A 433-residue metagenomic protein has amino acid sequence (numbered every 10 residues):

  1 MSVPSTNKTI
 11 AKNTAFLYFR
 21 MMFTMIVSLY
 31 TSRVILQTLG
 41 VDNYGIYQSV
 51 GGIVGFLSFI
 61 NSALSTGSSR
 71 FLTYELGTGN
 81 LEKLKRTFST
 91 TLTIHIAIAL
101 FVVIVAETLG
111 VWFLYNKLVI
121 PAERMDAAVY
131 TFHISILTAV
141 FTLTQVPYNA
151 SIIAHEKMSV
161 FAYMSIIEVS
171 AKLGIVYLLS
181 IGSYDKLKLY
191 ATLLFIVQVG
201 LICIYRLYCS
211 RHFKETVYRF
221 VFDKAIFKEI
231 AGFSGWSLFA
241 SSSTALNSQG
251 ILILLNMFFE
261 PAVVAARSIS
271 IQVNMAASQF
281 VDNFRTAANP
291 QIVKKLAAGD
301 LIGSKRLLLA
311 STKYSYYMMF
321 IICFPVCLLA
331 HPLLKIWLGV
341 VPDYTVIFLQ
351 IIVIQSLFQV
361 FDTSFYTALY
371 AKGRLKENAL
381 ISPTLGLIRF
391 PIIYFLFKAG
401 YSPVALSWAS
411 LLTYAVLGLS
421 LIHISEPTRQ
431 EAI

Functional and structural regions predicted by a protein language model:
M1-I10, L187-L193, Y205-S248, Q291 (+3 more regions): Interhelical loop/hinge segments that connect adjacent transmembrane helices in multipass membrane
P4, W112-I134, C327-L357, V404: Interfacial segments at transmembrane-helix termini and the short loops linking adjacent helices
T9-Y74, V103, E107, K172-L173 (+1 more regions): Signature of the first transmembrane helix
I35-F56, T87, L187-T192, I226-F233 (+4 more regions): Interfacial/gating helices of multi-pass transporter permease domains
L36-T38, D42-N43, E156-S159, S170-C203 (+2 more regions): Membrane-interface helix-loop junctions in multi-pass transport and translocation proteins
G45-N61, T90-I94, L193, G200 (+5 more regions): Alpha-helical transmembrane segments of polytopic membrane transporters and translocases
S62-T78, A154, F213-K214, S270 (+3 more regions): Helix-loop junctions and terminal segments of transmembrane helices in multi-pass membrane transport/translocation
V140-I167, Y177, V353-T384, S425: Membrane-interface junctions at transmembrane-helix termini in multi-pass inner-membrane proteins
